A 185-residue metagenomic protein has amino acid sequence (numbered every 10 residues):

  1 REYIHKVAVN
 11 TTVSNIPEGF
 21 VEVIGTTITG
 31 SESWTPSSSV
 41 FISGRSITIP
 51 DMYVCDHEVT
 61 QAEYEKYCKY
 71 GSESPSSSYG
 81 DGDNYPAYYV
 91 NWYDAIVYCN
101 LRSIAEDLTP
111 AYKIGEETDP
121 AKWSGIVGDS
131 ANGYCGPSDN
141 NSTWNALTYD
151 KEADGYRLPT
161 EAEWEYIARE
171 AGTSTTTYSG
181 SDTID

Functional and structural regions predicted by a protein language model:
E2-T11: C-terminal edge beta-strand
T12-V13, T35-S38, G180-T183: Short, solvent-exposed secondary-structure boundary motifs
T12-W34: N-terminal module-boundary/linker segments of secreted carbohydrate-active enzymes
N15, V40-F41, Y149-E152: Short, solvent-exposed loop/turn segments that connect beta-strands within catalytic domains and beta-strand-rich
F20, G44-S46, A111: Short, surface-exposed loop motifs enriched in S/T, G, D/E and P with embedded aromatic residues
G30-D51, D81: Short, polar loop/linker segments at the starts of domains and inter-domain junctions
T48-I184: Active-site microenvironments of metalloenzymes and redox enzymes
